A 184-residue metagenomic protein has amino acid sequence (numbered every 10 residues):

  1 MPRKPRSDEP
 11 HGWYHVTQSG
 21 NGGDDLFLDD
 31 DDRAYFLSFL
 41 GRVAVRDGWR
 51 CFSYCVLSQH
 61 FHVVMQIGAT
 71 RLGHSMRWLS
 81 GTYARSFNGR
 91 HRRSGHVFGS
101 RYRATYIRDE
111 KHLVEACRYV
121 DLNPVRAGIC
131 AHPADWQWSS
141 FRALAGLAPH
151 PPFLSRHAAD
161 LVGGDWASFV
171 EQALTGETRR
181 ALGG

Functional and structural regions predicted by a protein language model:
M1-S58, Q66-G184: Short Pro-Cys-Gly-centered "Cys-loop" motif that presents a nucleophilic cysteine in a tight turn
